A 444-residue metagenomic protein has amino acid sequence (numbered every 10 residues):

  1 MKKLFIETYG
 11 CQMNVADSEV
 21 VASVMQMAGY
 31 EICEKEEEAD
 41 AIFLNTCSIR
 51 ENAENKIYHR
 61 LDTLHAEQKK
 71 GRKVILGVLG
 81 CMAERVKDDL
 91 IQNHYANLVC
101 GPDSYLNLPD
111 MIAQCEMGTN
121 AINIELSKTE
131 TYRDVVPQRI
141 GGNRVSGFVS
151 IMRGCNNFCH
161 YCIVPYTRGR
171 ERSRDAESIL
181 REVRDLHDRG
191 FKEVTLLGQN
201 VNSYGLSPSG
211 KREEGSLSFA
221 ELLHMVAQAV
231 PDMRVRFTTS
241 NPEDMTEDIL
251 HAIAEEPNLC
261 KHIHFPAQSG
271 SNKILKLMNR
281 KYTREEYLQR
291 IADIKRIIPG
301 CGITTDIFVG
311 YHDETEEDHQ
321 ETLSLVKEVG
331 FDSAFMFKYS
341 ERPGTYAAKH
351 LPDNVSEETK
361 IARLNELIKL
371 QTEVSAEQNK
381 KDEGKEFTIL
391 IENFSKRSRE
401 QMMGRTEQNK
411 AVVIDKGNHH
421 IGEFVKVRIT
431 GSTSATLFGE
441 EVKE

Functional and structural regions predicted by a protein language model:
M1-Y204, S218, D248, I253 (+7 more regions): Proteins enriched for Cys/Gly/acidic motifs involved in redox and nucleic-acid/cofactor modification
K3, I75, A121, E193 (+5 more regions): Residues at or immediately flanking beta-strands
G141-V145, C155-N157, L259, S269 (+5 more regions): Short flexible coil/turn linkers enriched for glycine and charged/polar residues that connect secondary-structure
F158, C162-G169, R234-E243, S269-R280 (+3 more regions): Conserved strand-turn element in the central/C-terminal portion of the radical SAM core barrel that lines
C159, I179, L196, F237 (+7 more regions): Conserved, mostly hydrophobic/aromatic
S209-A227, E247-K261, E314-F331, E357-A362 (+1 more regions): Short, electropositive alpha-helical surface patch
S216, A220, M225-V235, T246-T305: Radical SAM/AdoMet-radical enzyme domain recognition
A347-E444: Terminal RNA-binding accessory module
